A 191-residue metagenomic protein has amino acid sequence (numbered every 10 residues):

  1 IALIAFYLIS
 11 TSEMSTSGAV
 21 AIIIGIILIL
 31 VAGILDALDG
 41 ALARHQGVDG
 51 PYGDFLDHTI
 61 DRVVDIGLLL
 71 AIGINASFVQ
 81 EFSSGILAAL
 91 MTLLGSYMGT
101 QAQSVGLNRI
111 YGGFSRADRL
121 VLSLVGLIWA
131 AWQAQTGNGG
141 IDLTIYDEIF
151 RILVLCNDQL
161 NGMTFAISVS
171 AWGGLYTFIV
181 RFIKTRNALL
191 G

Functional and structural regions predicted by a protein language model:
I1-Y52, Q80-L90, L153-L175: Membrane-embedded alpha-helical segments that form the functional core of polytopic membrane enzymes, especially those
Y52-H58: Membrane-interface alpha-helices at helix entry/exit sites of multi-pass transporters
H58-G191: A feature for the membrane-embedded catalytic helix bundles of lipid/isoprenoid biosynthetic enzymes
